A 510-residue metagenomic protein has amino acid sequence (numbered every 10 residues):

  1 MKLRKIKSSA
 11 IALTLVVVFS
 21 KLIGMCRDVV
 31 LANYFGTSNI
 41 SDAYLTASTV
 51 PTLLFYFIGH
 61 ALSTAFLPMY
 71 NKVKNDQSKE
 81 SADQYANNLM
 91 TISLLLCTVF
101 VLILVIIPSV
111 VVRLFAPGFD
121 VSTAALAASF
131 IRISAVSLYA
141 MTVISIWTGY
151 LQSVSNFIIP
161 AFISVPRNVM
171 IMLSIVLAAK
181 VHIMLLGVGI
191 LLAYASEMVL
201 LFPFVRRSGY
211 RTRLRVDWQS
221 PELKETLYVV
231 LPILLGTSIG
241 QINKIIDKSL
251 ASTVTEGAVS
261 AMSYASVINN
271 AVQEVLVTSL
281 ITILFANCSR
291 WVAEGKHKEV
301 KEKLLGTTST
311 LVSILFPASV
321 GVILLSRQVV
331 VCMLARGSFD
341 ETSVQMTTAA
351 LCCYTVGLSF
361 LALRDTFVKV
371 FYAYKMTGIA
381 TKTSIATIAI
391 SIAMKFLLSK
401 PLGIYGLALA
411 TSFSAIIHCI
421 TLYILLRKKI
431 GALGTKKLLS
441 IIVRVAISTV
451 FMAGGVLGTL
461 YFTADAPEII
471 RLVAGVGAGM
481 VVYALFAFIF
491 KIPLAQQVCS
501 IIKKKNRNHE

Functional and structural regions predicted by a protein language model:
M1-C26, Q84, N88, S153 (+2 more regions): N-terminal membrane topogenesis motif
M1-I6, F202-S238, K298, K428-V443 (+2 more regions): Interhelical loop/hinge segments that connect adjacent transmembrane helices in multipass membrane
S9-V29, A193, E197, L201-F204 (+7 more regions): Transmembrane helical elements of multi-pass membrane transporters/channels
H60-D76, T278-K296, L304, F367-V368: Helix-loop junctions and terminal segments of transmembrane helices in multi-pass membrane transport/translocation
V101-V121, V320-D340, G458, Q496: Short membrane-interface helical motifs at transmembrane helix boundaries in multi-pass membrane transporters
F119-W147, L173, F339-F367: Alpha-helical transmembrane segments of multi-pass membrane proteins
I158, N168-V199, G378, T387-I420 (+3 more regions): Membrane-interface helix-loop junctions in multi-pass transport and translocation proteins
G458-E510: Membrane-proximal transmembrane or re-entrant/amphipathic helices at the cytosolic face
